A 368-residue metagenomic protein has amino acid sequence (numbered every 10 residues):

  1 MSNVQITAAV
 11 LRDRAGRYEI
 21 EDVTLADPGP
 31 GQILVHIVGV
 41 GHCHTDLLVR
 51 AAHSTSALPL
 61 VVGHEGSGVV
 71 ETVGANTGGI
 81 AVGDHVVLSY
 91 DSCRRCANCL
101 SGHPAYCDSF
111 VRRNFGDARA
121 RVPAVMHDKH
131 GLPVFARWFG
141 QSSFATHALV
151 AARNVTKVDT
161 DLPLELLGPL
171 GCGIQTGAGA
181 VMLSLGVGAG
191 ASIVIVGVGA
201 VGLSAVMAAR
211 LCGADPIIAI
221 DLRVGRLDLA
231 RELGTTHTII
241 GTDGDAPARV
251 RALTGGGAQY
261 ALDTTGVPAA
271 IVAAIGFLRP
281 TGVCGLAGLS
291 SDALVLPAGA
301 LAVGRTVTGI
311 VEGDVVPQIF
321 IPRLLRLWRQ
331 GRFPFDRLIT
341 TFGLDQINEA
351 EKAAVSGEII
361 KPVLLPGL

Functional and structural regions predicted by a protein language model:
M1-V4, P268, V272-G276, Q318-L368: C-terminal hydrophobic helical "lid"/dimerization subdomain of Rossmann-like NAD(P)H-dependent oxidoreductases
A26-V40, H53-L100, A105, D159-D161: Glycine-rich beta-strand-centered segment in the early N-terminal region that forms part of a ligand/cofactor-binding
E71-N154: Glycine-rich phosphate/adenylate-binding loop and adjacent beta-alpha elements of nucleotide- or dinucleotide-binding
D128-A145, L162-L183, V196-S204: A glycine-rich, Thr/Ser-enriched phosphate-binding loop motif common to dinucleotide/cofactor-binding enzymes
A189-V198, L203, M207-I271: Adenosine-nucleotide cofactor-binding segment
G276-A293, I310: ADP-ribose/adenylate-binding Rossmann-like module
V283-G285, P297-R337: Rossmann-fold dehydrogenase core element
